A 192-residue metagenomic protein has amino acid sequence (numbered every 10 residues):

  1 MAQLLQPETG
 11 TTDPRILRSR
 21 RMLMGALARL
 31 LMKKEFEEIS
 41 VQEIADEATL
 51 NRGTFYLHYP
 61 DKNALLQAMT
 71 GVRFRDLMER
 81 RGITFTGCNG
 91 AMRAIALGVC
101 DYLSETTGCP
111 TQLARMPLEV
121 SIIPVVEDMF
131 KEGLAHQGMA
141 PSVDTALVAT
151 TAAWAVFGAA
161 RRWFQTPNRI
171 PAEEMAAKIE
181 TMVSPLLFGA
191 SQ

Functional and structural regions predicted by a protein language model:
M1-I16, G189-Q192: N-terminal intrinsically disordered/low-complexity leader segments
R18-R29, K33, E47, A64-G90 (+3 more regions): Alpha-helical structural segments
L30-A64: Helix-turn-helix
I39-S40, T111-L113, A172: Short, hydrophobic secondary-structure boundary micro-motifs
R81-T84, T107-L113, Q137, W163 (+2 more regions): Secondary-structure edge/capping motif, primarily at the C-terminal ends of alpha-helices and the immediately following
A94-L97, R115-F157, E173, T181-S184 (+1 more regions): Amphipathic alpha-helical packing segments from all-alpha helical-bundle domains
